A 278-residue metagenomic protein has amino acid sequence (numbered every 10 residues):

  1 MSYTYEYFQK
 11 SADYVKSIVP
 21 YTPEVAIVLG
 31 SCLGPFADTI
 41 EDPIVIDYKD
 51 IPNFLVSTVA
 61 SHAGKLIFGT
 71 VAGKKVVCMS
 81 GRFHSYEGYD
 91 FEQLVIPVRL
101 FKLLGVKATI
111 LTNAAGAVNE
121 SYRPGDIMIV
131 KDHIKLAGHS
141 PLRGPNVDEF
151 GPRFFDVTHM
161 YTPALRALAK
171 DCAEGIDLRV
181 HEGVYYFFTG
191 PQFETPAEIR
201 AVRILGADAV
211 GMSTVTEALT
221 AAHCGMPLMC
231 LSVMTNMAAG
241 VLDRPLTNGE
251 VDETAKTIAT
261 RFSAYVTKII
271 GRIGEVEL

Functional and structural regions predicted by a protein language model:
M1-V157: Metabolite-binding pocket within alpha/beta catalytic cores that recognizes anionic/polar moieties
F101-G105, R203, A222: Non-catalytic positions within long, well-ordered alpha-helices that form the structural scaffold/packing of enzyme
K107-A108, D208, P227: Short acidic/polar active-site loop segments enriched in Thr and Asp
I134, G138, G144-P191: Histidine/lysine/aspartate-rich catalytic loop segments that bind and position anionic ligands
C172-D208, V266, I273: Active-site/ligand-binding-proximal alpha/beta "capping" segment
M212-E250: Zn-dependent metallopeptidase/amidohydrolase metal-coordination segment
A239-L278: His/Asp/Glu-rich mid-to-C-terminal helical/loop segments that flank catalytic regions of hydrolases
